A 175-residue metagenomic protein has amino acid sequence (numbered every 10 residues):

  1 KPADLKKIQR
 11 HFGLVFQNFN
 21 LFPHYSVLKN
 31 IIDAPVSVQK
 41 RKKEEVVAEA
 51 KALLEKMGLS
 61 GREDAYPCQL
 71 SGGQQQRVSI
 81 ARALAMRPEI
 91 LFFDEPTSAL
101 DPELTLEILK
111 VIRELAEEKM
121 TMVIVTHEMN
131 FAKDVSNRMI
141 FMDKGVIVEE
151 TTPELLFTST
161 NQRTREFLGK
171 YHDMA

Functional and structural regions predicted by a protein language model:
K1-P153: ABC family nucleotide-binding domain
E154-A175: C-terminal boundary and immediately downstream tail of ABC-type ATPase nucleotide-binding domains
